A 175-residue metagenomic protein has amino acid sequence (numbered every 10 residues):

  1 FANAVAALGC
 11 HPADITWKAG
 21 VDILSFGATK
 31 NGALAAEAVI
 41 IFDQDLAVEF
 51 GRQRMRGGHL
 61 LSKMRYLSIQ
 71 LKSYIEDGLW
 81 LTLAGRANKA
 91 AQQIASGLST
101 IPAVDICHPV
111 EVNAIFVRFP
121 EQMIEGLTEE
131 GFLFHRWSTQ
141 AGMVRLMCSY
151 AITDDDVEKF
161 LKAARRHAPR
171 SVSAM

Functional and structural regions predicted by a protein language model:
F1-H108, V112-E130, R136-I152, D156 (+1 more regions): Conserved PLP-enzyme active-site core in the AAT-like
